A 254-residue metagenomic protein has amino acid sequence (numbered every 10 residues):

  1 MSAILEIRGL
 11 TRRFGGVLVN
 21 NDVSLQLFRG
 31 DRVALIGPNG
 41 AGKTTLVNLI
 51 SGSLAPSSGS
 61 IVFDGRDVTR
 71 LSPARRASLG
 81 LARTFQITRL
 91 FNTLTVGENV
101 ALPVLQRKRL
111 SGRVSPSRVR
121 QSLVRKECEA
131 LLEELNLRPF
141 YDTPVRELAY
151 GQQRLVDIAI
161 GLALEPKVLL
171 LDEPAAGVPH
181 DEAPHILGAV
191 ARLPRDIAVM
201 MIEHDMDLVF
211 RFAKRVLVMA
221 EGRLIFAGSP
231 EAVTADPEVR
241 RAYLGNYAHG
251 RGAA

Functional and structural regions predicted by a protein language model:
S2-A254: Glycine-rich phosphate-binding loops of nucleotide-dependent enzymes
